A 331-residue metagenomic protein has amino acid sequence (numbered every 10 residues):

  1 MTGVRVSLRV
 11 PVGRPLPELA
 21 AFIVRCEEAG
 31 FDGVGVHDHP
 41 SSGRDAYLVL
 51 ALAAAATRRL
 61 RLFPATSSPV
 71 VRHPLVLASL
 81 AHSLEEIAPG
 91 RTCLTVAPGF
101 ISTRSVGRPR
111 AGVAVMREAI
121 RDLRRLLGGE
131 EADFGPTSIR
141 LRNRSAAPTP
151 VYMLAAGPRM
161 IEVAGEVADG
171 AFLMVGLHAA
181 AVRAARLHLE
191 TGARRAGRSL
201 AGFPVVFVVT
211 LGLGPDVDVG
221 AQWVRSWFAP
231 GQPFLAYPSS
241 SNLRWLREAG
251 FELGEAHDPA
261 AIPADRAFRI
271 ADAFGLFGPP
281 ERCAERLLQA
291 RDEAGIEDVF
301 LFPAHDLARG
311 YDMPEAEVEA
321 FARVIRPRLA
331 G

Functional and structural regions predicted by a protein language model:
M1-A65, T149: N-terminal beta1-alpha1-beta2 module of alpha/beta enzyme domains
T2, P109-L141, V182, L187-I296: An alpha-helical appendage that flanks or caps ligand/catalytic pockets
V4-P17, S67-P74, A146-A156, L211-G212 (+1 more regions): Active-site mouth loops of central-metabolism enzymes
V4-V10, V34-V36, L62-A65, T92-V96 (+4 more regions): Hydrophobic faces of well-ordered beta-strands that scaffold small-molecule active sites in alpha/beta enzyme cores
R14-R25, L77-L80, A155-V163, P280-A290: Short, acidic/polar
V24-E28, L50-R61, A81-T92, G165-E166 (+2 more regions): Acidic (Asp/Glu)-rich catalytic clusters
G33-A56, S68, F100-S102, G176-A179 (+1 more regions): Glycine-rich, proline-tolerant flexible connector loops at the mouths of alpha/beta enzymes
Y47-S67, L126, V318-G331: Alpha-helix-loop-beta-strand connector modules within alpha/beta enzyme cores
